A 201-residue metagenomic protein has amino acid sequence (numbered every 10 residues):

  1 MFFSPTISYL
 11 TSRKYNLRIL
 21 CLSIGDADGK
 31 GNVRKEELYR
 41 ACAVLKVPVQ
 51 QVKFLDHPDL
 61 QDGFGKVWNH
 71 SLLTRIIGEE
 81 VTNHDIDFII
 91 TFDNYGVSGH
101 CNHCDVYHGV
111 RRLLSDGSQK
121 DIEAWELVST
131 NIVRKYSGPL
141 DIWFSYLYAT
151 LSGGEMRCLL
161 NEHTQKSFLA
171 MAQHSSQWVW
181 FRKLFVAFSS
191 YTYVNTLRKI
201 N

Functional and structural regions predicted by a protein language model:
M1-D121, Q173, W180, F185: Active-site beta-strand->loop->alpha-helix modules in alpha/beta enzyme cores, enriched in Gly/His/Asp(Glu)
D116-N201: The feature marks non-catalytic terminal segments
